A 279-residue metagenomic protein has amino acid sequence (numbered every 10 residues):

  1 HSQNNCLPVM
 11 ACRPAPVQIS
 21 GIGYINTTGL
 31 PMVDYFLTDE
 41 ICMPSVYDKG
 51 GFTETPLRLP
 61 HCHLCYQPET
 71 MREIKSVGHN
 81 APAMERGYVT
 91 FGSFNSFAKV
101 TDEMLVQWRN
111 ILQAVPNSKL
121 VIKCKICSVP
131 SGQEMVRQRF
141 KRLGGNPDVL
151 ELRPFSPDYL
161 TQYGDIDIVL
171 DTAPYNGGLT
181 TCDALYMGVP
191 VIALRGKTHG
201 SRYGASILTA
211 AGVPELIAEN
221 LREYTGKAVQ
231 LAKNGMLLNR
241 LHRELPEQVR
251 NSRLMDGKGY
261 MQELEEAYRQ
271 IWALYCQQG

Functional and structural regions predicted by a protein language model:
H1-I19, G23-T27, A218-E219, E223 (+2 more regions): Repeat-solenoid scaffold signature
N5-V9, Q107-N110, T180-D183: A short acidic, amphipathic alpha-helical/loop segment
C6, S156-Y159, T181, G204: Acidic, amphipathic alpha-helical patches
C12-V77: Active-site-proximal region of nucleotide-activated glycan assembly enzymes, centered on histidine/acidic-rich loops
C62-S156, Q162-G164: Conserved catalytic-core segment of nucleotide-activated headgroup transferases in glycan assembly
N95-F97, N110, K123-L143, G226-G279: C-terminal amphipathic helix plus adjacent low-complexity, charged tail appended to glycosyltransferase catalytic
Y163-G164, I168, T172-G257: Catalytic binding pocket for nucleotide-activated donors in carbohydrate/polymer assembly enzymes
